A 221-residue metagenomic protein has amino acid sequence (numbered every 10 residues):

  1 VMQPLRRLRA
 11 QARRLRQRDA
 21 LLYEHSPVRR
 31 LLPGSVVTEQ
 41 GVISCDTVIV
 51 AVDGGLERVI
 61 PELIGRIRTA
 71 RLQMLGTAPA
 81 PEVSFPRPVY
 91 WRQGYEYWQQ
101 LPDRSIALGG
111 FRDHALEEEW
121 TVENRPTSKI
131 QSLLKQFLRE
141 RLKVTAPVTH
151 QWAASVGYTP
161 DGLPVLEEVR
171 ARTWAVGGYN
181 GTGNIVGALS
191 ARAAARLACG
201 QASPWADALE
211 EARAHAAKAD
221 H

Functional and structural regions predicted by a protein language model:
V1-A12, I130-L134, Y179, V186 (+1 more regions): Mid-domain beta-loop-alpha active-site segment that forms a flexible, acidic cofactor/metal-binding surface
V1-T47: Helical element adjacent to the flavin cofactor pocket in flavoenzyme catalytic cores
Q11, A51, E57-I60, G65-I67 (+1 more regions): N-terminal FAD-binding dinucleotide-binding subdomain shared by FAD-dependent oxidases/monooxygenases
L22-E24, T38, V50, V148-H150 (+1 more regions): General beta-strand structural signal in soluble alpha/beta enzymes
V36, S105-I106, T173-W174: Hydrophobic residues embedded in beta-strands of well-ordered beta-sheets
V37-E39, G109, G177: Beta-strand residues in well-ordered beta-sheet regions across diverse protein folds
V42-R170: Active-site substrate-recognition segment that forms the wall of the catalytic cavity or substrate channel
E117-E123, Q136-H221: C-terminal catalytic lobe of FAD-dependent flavoproteins
